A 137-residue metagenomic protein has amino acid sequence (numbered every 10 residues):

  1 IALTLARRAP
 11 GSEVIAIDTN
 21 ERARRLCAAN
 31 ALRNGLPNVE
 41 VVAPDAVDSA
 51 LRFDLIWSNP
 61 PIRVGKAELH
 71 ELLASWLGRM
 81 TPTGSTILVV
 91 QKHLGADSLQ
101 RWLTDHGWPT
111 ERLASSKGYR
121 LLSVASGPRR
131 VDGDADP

Functional and structural regions predicted by a protein language model:
I1-S58: Conserved SAM/SAH cofactor-binding pocket of Class I
A9, L36, T81, D105-G107: Short, well-ordered coil/turn elements that cap or connect secondary structure elements
V14, T86-I87: A short hydrophobic/small-residue beta-strand
T19, P60, V89-H93: Short strand-turn motif at the edge of the Rossmann-like AdoMet-binding core
A28-A29, E68-E71, L99-R101: Short amphipathic alpha-helical segments
D54-E68: A short SAM/SAH-binding and catalytic strip from SAM-dependent methyltransferases
H70-S85: A short glycine-rich, Lys/Arg-flanked "PGG" loop and its adjoining helix->strand segment in the class I
V90-P137: Class I S-adenosyl-L-methionine
